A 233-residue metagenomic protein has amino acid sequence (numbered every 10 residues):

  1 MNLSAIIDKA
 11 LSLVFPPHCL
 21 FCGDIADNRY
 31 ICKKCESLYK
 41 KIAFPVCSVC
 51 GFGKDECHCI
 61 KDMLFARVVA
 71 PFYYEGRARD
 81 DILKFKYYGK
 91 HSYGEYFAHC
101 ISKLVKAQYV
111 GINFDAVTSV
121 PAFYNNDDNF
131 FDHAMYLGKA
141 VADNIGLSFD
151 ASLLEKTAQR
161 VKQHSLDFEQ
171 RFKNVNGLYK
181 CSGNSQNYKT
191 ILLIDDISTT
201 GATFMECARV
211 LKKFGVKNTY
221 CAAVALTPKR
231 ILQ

Functional and structural regions predicted by a protein language model:
M1-Q233: Glycine-rich phosphate/pyrophosphate-handling loop used in enzymes and phosphotransfer proteins
